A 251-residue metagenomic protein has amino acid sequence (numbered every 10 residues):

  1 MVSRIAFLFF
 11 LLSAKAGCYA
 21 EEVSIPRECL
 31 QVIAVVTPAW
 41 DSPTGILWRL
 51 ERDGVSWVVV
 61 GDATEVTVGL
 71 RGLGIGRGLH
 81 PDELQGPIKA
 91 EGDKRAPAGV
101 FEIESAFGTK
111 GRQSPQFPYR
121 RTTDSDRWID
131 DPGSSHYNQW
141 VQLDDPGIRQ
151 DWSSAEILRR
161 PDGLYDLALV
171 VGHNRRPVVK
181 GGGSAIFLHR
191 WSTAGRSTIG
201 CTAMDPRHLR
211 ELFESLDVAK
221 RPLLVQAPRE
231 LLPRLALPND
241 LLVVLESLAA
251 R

Functional and structural regions predicted by a protein language model:
I5-S13: Sec-dependent N-terminal signal peptides
Y19-I199, R207-R251: Cell wall/extracellular polymer interaction/catalysis modules
M204: A conserved hydrophobic position in a structured secondary element of the catalytic/binding core that shapes
